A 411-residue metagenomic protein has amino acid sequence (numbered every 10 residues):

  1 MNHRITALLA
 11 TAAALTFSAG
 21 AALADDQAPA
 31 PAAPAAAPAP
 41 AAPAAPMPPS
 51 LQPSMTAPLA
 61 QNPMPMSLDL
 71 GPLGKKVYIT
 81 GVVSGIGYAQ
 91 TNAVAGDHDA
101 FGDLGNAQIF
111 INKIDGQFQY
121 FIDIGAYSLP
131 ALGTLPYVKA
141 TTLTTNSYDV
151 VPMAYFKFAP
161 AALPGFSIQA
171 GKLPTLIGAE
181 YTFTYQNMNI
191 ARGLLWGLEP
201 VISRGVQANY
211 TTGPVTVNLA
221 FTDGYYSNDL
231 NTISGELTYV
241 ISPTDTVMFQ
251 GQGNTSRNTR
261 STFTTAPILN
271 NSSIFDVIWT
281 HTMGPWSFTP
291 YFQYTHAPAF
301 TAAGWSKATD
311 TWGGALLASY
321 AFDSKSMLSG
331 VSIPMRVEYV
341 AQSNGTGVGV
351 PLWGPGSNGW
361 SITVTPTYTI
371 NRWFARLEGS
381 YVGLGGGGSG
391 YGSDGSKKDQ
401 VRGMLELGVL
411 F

Functional and structural regions predicted by a protein language model:
M1-T91, F411: N-terminal periplasmic/intermembrane-space "pro-region" immediately following the signal or transit peptide
N2-I5, P29, D115, F121-I122 (+3 more regions): Compositionally biased, intrinsically disordered low-complexity segments enriched in polar/proline residues
L8-L9, A22, A36, F118 (+5 more regions): Intrinsically disordered, low-complexity segments enriched in polar/charged small residues
A35-P40, M47-P53, A93-G96, G133 (+3 more regions): Outer-membrane beta-barrel pore domains
P65-S234, T238-T246, S319, D323 (+2 more regions): Outer membrane beta-barrel
T222, G251-Q252: Fold-independent oxyanion-binding glycine-rich loops and adjacent beta-strand/coil segments at enzyme active sites
Y225-S227, T255-N258: Short, small-residue-enriched loops and turns at beta-alpha junctions that line or gate enzyme active sites
